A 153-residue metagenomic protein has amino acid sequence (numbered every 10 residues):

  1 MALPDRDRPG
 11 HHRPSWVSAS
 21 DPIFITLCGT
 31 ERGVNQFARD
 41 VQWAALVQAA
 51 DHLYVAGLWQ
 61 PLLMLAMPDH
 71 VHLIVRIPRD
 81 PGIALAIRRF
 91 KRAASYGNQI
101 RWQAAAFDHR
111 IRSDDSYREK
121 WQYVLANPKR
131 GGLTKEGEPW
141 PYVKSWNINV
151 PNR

Functional and structural regions predicted by a protein language model:
M1-R153: Short catalytic/metal-binding and nucleic-acid-binding patches
